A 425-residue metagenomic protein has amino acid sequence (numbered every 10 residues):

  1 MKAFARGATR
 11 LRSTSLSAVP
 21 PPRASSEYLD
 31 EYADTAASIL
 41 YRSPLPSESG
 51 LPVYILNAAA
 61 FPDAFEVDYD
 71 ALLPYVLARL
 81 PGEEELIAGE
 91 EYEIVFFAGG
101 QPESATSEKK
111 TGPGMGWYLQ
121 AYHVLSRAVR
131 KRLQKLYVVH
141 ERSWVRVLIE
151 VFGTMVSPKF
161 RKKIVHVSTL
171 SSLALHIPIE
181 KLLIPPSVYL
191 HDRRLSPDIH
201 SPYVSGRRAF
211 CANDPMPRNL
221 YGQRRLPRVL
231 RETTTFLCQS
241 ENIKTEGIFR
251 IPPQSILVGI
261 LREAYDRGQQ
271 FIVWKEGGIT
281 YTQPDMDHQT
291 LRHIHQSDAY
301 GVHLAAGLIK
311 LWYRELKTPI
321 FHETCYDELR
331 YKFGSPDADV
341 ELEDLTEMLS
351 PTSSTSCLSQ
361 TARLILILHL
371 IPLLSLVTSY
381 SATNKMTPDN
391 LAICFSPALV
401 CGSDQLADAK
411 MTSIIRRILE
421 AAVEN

Functional and structural regions predicted by a protein language model:
M1-Y41, Y54-I55, Y69, P74: Long, serine/threonine/proline-rich intrinsically disordered regions in eukaryotic cortical polarity
E48-L56, A88-F97, K131, T280-Q289 (+2 more regions): Glycine-rich, often proline-containing surface loops adjacent to acidic residues and nearby aromatics that form
P52-V67: STAS-typified acidic loop motif
I55-L56, L73-H123, V129-V138: Short, glycine-/small-residue-enriched flexible loop/hinge segments at domain edges that mediate gating
A98-P102, V138-W144, S168-S172: Short beta-alpha junction loops
T106, M115-G116, S143-I149, D214 (+2 more regions): Alpha-helical catalytic/interaction cores of small GTPase-regulatory modules
Y118-K131, L148-R161: Short, surface-exposed basic-aromatic patches at helix termini and helix-loop junctions that form
M155-G222: Contiguous terminal or domain-adjacent regions that often encompass a lipid-handling module or interaction segment
